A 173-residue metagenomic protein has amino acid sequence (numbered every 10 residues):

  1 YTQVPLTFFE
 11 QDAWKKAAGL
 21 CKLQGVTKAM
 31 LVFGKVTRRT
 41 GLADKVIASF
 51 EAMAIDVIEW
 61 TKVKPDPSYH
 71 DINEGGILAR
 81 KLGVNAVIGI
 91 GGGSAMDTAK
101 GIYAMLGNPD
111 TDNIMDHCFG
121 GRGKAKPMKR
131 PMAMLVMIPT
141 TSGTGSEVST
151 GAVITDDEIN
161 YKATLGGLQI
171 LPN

Functional and structural regions predicted by a protein language model:
Y1-A86: ATP/NTP phosphate-donor binding region
Q11-D12, F33-K35, V63, I90-G92 (+3 more regions): Fold-independent oxyanion-binding glycine-rich loops and adjacent beta-strand/coil segments at enzyme active sites
K35-V36, V57-W60, N85-I88, M115-C118 (+1 more regions): Short, surface-exposed, polar/charged, turn-prone segments marking secondary-structure boundaries
K45-V46, E74-G76, A95-P109, V148-G151: Short Gly/Thr/Asp-enriched flexible loops that form oxyanion-binding sites at enzyme active sites
K81, I102, R122-G123: N-terminal loops that bind phosphate or other acidic moieties and the adjacent beta-alpha structural core
V84-I102, T140-E147: Glycine/serine-rich anion-binding loops at beta->alpha junctions that coordinate negatively charged ligand groups
N108-N173: A glycine/threonine-rich phosphate-anchoring loop and its flanking beta-alpha core in nucleotide/phosphate-binding
